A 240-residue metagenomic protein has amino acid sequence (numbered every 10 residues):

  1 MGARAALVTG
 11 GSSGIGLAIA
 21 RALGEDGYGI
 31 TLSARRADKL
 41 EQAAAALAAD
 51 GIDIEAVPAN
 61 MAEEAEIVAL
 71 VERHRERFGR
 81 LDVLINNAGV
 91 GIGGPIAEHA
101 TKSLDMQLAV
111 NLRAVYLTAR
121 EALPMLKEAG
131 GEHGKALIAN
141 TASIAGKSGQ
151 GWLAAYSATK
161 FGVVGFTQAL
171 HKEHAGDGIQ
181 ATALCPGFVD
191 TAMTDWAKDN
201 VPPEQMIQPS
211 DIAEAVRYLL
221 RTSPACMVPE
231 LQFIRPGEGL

Functional and structural regions predicted by a protein language model:
S12-S13: Conserved glycine-rich cofactor-binding loop
A37, P58-A69, T101: The beta1-alpha1 cofactor-binding region of Rossmann-like NAD(H)/NADP(H)-dependent oxidoreductases
P95-I96, A100-L108: Substrate-binding pocket helix/loop in short-chain dehydrogenase/reductase
A97, S148-A154, Q205: Active-site loop immediately N-terminal to the catalytic Tyr-X3-Lys motif of short-chain dehydrogenase/reductase
A119, T159: Active-site helix of classical SDR
S143: Residue(s) in the substrate-gating loop at a strand-loop-helix junction that position the organic substrate next
G176, A183-L184, T191, D199-L240: C-terminal helical subdomain
